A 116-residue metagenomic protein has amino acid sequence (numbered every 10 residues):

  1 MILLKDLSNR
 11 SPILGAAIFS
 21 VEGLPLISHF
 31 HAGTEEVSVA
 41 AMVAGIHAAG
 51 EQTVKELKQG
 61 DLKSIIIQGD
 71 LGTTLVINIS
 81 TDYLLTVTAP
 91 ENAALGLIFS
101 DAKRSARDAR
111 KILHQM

Functional and structural regions predicted by a protein language model:
M1-G15, E22-M116: Acidic, low-complexity cytosolic segments
